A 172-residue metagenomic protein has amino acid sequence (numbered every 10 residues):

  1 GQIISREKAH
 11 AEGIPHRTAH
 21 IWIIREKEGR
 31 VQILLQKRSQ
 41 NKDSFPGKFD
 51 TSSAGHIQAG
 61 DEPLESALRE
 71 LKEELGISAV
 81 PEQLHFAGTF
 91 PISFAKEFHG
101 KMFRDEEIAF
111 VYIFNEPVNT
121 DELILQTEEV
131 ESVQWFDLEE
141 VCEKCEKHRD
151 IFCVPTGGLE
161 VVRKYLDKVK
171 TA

Functional and structural regions predicted by a protein language model:
G1-E28: Acidic, metal-coordinating catalytic segment for phosphate/diphosphate chemistry, firing primarily on the Nudix
G1-I3, G29-K37, D121-L125: Short, well-ordered strand-loop elements centered on a beta-strand within folded domains, enriched for acidic residues
E7, G47-F49, S53, G88-A172: Nudix hydrolase/Nudix homology domain
G13-I14, I33, V133: A residue-level structural signature of the nucleotidyltransferase/glycosyltransferase Rossmann-like core
T18-H56: A glycine-rich, hydrophobic loop/mini-helix early in the fold
L35, S52-T89: The catalytic Nudix box helix
N41, E73, E143: Active-site micro-motifs of SAM-dependent methyltransferase domains
